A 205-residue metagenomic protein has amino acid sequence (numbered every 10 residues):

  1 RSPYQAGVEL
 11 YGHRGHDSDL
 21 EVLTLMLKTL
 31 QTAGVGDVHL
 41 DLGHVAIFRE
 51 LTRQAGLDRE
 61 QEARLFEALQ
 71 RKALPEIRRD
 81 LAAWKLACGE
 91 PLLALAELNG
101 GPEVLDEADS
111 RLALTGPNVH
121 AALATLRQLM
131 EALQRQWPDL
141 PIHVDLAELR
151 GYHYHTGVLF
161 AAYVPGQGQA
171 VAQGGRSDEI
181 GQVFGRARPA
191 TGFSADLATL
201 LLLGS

Functional and structural regions predicted by a protein language model:
R1-V35, R79-S205: Positively charged, Gly/Ser-enriched RNA/tRNA-binding surfaces
S2-A6, L42-E50: Short, conserved phosphate-binding/catalytic loop or strand-edge motifs used in phosphoryl-/nucleotidyl-transfer
L25, I47-E50, R64, E76: A general alpha-helix detector
A33-D37, A46-F48, Q61: Extended alpha-helical scaffolds
D41-L42, A68: A generic structural motif
H44, K72-A73, G101: Short, solvent-exposed helix-helix connector turns and helix-capping sites enriched in acidic/polar residues
R49-R59, H153-F160: Short glycine/threonine-rich loop-to-helix capping motif typified by GTGT followed within a few residues by an Asp-Pro
G56-R79: Acidic, His- and aromatic-enriched active-site or binding-groove loops in soluble protein domains that engage sugars
